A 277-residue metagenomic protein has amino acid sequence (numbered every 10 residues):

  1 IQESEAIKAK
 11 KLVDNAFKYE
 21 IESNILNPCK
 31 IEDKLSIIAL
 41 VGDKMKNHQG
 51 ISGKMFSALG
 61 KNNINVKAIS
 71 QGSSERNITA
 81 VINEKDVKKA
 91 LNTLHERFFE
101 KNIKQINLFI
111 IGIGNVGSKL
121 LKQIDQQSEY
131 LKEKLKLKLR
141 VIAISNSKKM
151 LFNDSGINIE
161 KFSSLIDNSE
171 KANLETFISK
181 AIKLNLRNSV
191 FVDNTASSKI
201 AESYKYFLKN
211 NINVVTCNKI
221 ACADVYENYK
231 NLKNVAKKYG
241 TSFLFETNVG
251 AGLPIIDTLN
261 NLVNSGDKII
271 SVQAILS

Functional and structural regions predicted by a protein language model:
I1-L121, Q127: A conserved regulatory-domain signal marking ACT and ACT-like small-molecule sensing domains and adjacent regulatory
E3, S145-M150, V249-A251, I275-S277: Glycine-rich beta-alpha junction loops
D43, Q71-E75, S147-K149, K219-C222 (+1 more regions): Short, ordered loop/turn segments at secondary-structure junctions
T79, N83, F109, I113 (+4 more regions): Glycine- and other small-residue-rich loops at beta-strand/loop junctions that grip anionic moieties
N107-I113, G117-N210: N-terminal glycine-/serine-/threonine-rich beta1-alpha1-beta2 phosphate-ribose binding loop of Rossmann-like
S197-N210, K219-L259: Rossmann-fold NAD(P)-binding glycine/threonine-rich loop
T258-S277: Conserved anion/nucleotide-ligand pocket segment
